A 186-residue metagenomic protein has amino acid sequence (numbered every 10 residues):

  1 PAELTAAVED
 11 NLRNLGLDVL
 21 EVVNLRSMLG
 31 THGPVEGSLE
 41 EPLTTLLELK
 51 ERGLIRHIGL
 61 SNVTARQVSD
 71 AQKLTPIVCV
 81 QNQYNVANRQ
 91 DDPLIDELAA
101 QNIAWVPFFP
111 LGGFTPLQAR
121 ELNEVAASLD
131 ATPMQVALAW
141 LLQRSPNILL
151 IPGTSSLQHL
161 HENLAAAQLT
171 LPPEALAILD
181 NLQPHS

Functional and structural regions predicted by a protein language model:
P1-N14, T64-V68: Short, acidic/polar
D10-R13, V23, S61, E162: Intrinsic-disorder/low-complexity regions
L12-G33: Active-site groove signature of glycoside hydrolases
M28-S186: Beta/alpha (TIM)-barrel catalytic core signal, keyed to glycine-rich beta->alpha loops juxtaposed to Asp/Glu that bind
